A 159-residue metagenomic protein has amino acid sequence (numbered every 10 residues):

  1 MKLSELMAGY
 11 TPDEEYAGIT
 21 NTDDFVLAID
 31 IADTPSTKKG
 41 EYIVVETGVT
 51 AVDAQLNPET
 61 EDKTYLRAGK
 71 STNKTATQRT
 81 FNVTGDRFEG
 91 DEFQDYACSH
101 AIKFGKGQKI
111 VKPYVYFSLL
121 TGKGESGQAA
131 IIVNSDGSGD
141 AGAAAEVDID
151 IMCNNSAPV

Functional and structural regions predicted by a protein language model:
K2-R87, Q128-A144: Solvent-exposed edge beta-strands and adjacent loop segments that serve as assembly or binding interfaces
E61-A129, D136-G137, N155-V159: Extracellular/virion structural assembly segments
A145-V159: Short solvent-exposed strand/turn elements
